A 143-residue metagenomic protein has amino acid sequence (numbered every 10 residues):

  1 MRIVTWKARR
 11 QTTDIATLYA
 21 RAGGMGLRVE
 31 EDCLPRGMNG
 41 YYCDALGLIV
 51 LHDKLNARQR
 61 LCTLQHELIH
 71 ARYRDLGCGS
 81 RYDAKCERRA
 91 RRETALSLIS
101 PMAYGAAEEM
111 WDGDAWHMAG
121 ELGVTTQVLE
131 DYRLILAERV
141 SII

Functional and structural regions predicted by a protein language model:
M1-I143: Active-site hotspot residues in diverse enzymes, especially metal/ion-binding acidic/histidine motifs
